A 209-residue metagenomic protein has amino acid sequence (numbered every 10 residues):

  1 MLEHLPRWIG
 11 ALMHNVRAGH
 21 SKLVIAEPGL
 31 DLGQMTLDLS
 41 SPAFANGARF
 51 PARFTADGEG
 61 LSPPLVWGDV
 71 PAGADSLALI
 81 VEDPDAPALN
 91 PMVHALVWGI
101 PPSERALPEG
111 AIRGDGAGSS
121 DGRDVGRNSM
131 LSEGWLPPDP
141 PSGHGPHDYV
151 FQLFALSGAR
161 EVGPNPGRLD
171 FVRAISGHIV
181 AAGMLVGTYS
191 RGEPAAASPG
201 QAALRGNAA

Functional and structural regions predicted by a protein language model:
M1-A209: N-terminus-centered regions that define maturation/targeting leaders and the start of the first functional domain
